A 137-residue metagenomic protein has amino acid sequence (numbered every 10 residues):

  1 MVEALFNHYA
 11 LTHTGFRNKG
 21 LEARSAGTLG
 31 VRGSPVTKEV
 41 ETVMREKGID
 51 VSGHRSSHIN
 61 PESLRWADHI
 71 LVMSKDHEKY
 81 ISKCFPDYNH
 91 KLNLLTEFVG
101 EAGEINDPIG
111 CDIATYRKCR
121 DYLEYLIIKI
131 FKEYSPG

Functional and structural regions predicted by a protein language model:
M1-W66, K132-G137: Conserved active-site segments centered on acidic
H69, K75-G137: Phosphate-binding/catalytic loops
